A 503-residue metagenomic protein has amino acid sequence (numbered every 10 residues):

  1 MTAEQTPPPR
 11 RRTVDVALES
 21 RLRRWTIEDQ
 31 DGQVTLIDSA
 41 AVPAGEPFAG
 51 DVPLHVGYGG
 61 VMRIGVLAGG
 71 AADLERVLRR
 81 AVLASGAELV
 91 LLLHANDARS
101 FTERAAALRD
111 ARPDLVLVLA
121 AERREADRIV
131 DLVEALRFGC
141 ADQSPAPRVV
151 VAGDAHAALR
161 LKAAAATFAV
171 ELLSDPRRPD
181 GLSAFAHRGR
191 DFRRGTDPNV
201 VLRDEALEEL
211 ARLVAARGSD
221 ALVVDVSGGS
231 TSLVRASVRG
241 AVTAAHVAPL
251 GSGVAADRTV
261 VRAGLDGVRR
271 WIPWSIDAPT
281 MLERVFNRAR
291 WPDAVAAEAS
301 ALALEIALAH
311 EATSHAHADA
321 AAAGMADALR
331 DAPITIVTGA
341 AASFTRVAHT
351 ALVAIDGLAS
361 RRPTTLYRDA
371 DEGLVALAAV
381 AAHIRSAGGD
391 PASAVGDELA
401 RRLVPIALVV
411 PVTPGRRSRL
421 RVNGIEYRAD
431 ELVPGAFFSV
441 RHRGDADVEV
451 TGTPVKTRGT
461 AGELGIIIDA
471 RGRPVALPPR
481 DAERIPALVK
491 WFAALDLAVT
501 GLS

Functional and structural regions predicted by a protein language model:
T2-R10, A49, V56-G57, L92-A111 (+3 more regions): Conserved phosphate-binding catalytic cores of ATP/NTP-utilizing and phosphoryl-transfer enzymes
A3-P43, H55-V77, A81-L83, A98: N-terminal basic/disordered segments at the start of proteins
P7-Q30, V66, A105-R124, L213-G240: Gly/Thr-rich phosphate-binding beta-strand-loop-beta motif of the actin/hexokinase/Hsp70
S20-P47, G86-L91, A241-R258: Short glycine-rich, Thr/Ser-proximal phosphate-binding strand/loop in the N-terminal lobe of ATP-dependent enzymes
A49-L67, L115-L117, P147-A152, L329-A340: Short glycine-rich phosphate-binding loop at a beta-alpha junction
D73-L78, E88-V130, T460-A461, I467-S503: Glycine/Thr-rich phosphate-binding loops that ligate phosphate moieties of nucleotide and other phosphorylated ligands
E103-S183: Internal, well-ordered domain-core segments that constitute the primary functional module of diverse proteins
N199-V223, S227-S503: Helical "lid/coupling" subdomains associated with nucleotide-phosphate turnover
